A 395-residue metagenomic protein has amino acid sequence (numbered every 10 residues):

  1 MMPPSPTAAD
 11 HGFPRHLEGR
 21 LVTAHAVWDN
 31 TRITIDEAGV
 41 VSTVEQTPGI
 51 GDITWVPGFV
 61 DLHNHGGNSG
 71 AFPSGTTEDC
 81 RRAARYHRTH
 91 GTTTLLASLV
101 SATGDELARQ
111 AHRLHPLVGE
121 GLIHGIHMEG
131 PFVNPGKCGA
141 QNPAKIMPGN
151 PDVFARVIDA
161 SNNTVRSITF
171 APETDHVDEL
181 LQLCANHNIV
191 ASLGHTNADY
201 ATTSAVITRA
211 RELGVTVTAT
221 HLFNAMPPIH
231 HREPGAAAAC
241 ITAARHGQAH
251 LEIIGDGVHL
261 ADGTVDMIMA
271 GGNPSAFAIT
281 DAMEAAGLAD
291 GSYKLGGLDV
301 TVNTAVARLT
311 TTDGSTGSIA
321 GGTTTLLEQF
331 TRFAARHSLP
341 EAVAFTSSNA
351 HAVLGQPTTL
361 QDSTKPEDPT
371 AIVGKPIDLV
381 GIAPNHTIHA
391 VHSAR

Functional and structural regions predicted by a protein language model:
M1-T47, N385, V391-H392: N-terminal metal-binding scaffold of metallo-dependent hydrolase/deaminase domains
P3-P4, A9-E18, S42-R81, R85: Replace "His-x-His-based motif
H65, R81-Q110, L122-N134, S161-E173 (+4 more regions): Divalent metal-dependent hydrolysis catalytic cores, especially in the metallo-beta-lactamase
E78-D79, Q110-R113, N150-D152, R232-A237: Charged helix-capping and loop-helix junction motifs
A108-A111, Q141, F154, I158 (+3 more regions): Distinct, well-ordered alpha-helical segments
N134-D159: Conserved phosphate-binding/catalytic loop of the ribokinase/pfkB sugar-kinase fold
A205-T346, V353-T358, H386: Active-site-adjacent C-terminal substructures of enzyme catalytic domains
A352, T358-R395: C-terminal cap of metal-dependent C-N hydrolases
